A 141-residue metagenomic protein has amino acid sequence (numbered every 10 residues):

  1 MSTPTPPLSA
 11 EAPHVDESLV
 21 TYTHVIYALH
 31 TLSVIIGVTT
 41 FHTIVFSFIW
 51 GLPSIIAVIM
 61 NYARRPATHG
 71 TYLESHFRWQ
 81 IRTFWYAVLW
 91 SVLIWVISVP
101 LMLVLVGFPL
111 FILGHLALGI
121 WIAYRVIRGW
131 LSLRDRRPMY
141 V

Functional and structural regions predicted by a protein language model:
M1-T21, R137-V141: Low-complexity, intrinsically disordered extramembrane tails and loops of integral membrane proteins
H14-E17, F48, R65: Alpha-helix initiation/capping motif
L19, T71-S75, W79, F108: Membrane-helix interfacial "entry" motifs
T21-V58, R82-A123: Hydrophobic alpha-helical transmembrane segments in multi-pass membrane proteins
L52-E74, I127-W130, R134-D135: Juxtamembrane interface at the ends
L73-I97, I127, D135-V141: Interfacial aromatic "cap" segments that immediately flank transmembrane helices in multipass membrane proteins
I112-V141: Long hydrophobic alpha-helices with heptad-repeat/coiled-coil character
